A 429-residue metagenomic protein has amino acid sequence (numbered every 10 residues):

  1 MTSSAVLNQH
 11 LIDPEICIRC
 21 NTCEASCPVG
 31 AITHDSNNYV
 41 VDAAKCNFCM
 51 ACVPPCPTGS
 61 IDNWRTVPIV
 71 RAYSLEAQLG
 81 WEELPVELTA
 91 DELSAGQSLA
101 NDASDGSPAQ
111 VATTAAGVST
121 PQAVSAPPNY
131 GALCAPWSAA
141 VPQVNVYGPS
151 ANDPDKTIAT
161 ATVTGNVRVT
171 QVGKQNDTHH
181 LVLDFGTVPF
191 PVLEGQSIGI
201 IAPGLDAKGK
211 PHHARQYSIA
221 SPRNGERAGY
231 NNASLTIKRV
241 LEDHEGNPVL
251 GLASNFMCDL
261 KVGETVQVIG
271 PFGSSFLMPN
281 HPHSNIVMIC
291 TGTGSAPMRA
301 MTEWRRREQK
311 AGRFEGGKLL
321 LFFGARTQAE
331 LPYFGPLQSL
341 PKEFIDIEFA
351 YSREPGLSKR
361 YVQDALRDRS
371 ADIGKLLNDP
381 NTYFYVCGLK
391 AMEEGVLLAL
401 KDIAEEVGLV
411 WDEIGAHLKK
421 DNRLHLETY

Functional and structural regions predicted by a protein language model:
M1-Q9, K45-Y130: Flanking helices and flexible, charged tails adjoining ferredoxin-like Fe-S electron-transfer domains in multi-subunit
T2-L7, F272-H281: A short, basic/flexible loop-to-alpha-helix module at the beginning of a structural domain
Q9-G30, V40-G59: Cysteine-centered iron-sulfur cluster-binding motifs in ferredoxin-type domains/subunits of redox enzymes
L75-Q78, G209-R227, M278-T291: Short, compositionally biased
V124, A132-L133, A140, Y147-G148 (+6 more regions): Reductase modules of NAD(P)H-dependent flavoproteins
G148-D153, T160-K261: Ferredoxin-reductase
G204-A207, G270-S275: Short, charged beta-turn/beta-strand-edge "cap" motif at the junction between a beta-strand and an adjacent loop
P282, I286-R307, M392: Active-site beta-strand/loop microenvironment that shapes enzyme catalytic pockets
